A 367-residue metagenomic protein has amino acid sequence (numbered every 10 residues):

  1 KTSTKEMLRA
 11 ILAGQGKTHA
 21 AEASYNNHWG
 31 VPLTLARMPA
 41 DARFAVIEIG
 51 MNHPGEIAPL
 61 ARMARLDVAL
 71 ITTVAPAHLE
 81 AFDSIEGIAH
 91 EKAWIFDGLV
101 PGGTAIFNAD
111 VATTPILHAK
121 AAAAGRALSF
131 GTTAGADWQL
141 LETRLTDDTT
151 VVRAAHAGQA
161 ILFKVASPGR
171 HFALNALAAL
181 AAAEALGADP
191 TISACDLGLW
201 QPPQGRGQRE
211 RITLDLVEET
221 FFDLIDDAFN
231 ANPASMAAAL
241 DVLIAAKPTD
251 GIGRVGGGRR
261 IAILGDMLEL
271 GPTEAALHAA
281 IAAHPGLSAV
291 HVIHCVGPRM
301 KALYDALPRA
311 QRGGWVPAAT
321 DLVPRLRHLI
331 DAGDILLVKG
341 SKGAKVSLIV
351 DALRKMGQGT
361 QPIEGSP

Functional and structural regions predicted by a protein language model:
K1-A109, P115-A123, H328, A352-G365: Phosphate-binding loop of NTP-binding sites
T4, Q204-E210, I335, S347-D351: ATP-dependent carboxylate/acyl-activation modules
G16-A23, F130-T132, R312-W315: Conserved RecA-like helicase motor-core motifs
V68-D223, I252-G253, G258, A283-G286 (+3 more regions): Acidic, Mg2+-coordinating active-site environments of NTP-dependent enzymes
P203, A228-W315, P362-P367: Active-site beta-alpha connecting loops in nucleotide-dependent enzymes
G313-R325: Short acidic-hydrophobic, aromatic-tinged amphipathic segments that line or gate anion-handling sites
W315-P317, G333-R354, S366-P367: Peripheral docking tails and interdomain loops at the edges of cofactor- or intermediate-handling domains
